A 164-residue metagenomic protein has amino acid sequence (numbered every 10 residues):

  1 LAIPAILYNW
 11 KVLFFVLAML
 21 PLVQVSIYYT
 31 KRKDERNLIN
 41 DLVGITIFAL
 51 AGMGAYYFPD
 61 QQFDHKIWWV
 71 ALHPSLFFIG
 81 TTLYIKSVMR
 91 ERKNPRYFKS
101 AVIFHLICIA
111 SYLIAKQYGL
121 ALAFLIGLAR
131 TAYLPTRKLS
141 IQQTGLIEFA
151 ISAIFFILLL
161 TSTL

Functional and structural regions predicted by a protein language model:
L1-A2, P21-S26, F48-G52, A101-S111 (+2 more regions): Hydrophobic, membrane-inserted alpha-helices
L1-A55: Intramembrane alpha-helical segments
A2-F15, L50-V70, A110-G119, L159-L164: Helix-coil boundary and interhelical linker segments in multi-pass alpha-helical membrane proteins
V12-L22, I67-F77, Y118-R130: Hydrophobic core segments of alpha-helical transmembrane domains in multi-pass membrane proteins
V23-N37, I79-K93, Y97, A129-S140: C-terminal ends of transmembrane helices
N37-I47, K93-V102, G145-S152: Cytoplasmic-side transmembrane-helix entry/capping segments in multi-pass membrane proteins
W68-L113: A mid-sequence, solvent-exposed acidic-amphipathic segment
L106-L164: C-terminal transmembrane-bundle signature of multipass membrane proteins, characterized by strong activation on
